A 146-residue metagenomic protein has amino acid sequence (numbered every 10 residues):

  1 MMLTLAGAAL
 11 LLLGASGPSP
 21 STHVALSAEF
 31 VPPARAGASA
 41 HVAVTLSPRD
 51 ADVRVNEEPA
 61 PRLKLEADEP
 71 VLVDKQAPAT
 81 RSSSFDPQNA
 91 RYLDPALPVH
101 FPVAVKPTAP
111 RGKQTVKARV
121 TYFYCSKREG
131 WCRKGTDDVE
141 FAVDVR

Functional and structural regions predicted by a protein language model:
M2-G14: Bacterial N-terminal signal peptides
S16-R146: Extracellular/lumen-exposed scaffold segments
